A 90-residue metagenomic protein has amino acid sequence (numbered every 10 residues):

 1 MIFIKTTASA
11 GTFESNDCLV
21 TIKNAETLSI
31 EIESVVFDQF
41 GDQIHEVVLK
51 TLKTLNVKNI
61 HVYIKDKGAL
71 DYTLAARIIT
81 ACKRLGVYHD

Functional and structural regions predicted by a protein language model:
M1-D90: N-terminal intrinsically disordered, cationic/polar leader segments that include organellar targeting peptides
